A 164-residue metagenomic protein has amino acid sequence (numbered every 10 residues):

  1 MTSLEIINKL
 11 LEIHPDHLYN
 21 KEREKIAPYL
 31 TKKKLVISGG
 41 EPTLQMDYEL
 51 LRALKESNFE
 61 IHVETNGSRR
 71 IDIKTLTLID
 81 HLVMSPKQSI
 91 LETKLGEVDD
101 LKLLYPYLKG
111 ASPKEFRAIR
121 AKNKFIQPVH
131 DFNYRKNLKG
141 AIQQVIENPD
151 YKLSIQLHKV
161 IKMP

Functional and structural regions predicted by a protein language model:
M1-L78: Conserved Radical SAM active-site core
I7-Y19, K74-E97, V145-K152: Structural recognition of alpha->loop->beta junctions
P15, L108-P164: Auxiliary Fe-S-binding modules of radical SAM enzymes
K34-V36, E60-H62, H81-V83, D99-K102 (+2 more regions): Structural preference for beta-strand elements that scaffold enzyme active sites
G40-P42, N66-S68, K87, P106 (+2 more regions): Active-site beta-loop-alpha junctions enriched in small/polar residues
D47-E49, L95, R135-K139: Conserved strand-to-helix beginnings and helix N-cap segments that scaffold or border functional pockets
E64-T65, V83-P86, R135-N137: Short amphipathic alpha-helical surface micro-motifs
I73-T77, P86-N123: Short loop-to-alpha-helix "cap/lid" segments that border enzyme active sites across diverse enzyme classes
